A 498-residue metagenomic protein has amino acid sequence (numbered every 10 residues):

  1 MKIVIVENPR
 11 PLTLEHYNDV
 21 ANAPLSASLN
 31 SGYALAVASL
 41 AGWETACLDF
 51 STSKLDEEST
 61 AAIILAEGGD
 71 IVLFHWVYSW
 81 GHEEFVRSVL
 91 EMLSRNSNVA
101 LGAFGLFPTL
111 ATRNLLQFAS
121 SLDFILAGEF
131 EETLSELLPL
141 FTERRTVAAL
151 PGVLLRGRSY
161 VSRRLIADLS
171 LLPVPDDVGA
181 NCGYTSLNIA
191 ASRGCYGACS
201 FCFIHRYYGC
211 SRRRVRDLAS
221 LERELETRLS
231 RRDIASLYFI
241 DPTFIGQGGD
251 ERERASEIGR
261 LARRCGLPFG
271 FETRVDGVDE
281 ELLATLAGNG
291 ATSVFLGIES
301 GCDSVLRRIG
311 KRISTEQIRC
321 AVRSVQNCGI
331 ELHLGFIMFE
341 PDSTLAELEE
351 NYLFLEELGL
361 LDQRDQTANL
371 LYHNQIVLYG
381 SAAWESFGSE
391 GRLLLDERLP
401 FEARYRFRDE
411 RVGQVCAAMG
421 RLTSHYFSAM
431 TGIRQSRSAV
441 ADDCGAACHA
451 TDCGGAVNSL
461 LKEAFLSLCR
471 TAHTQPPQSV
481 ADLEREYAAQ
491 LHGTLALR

Functional and structural regions predicted by a protein language model:
I3-I5, A61-D70, A382-E385, E390-R498: Radical SAM enzyme core and accessory elements
P9-N18, V147-A191: N-terminal [4Fe-4S]-dependent radical SAM core
L12-E15, A111-T112, G197, Q247-G249 (+4 more regions): Flexible glycine/acidic-rich beta-alpha junction loops that bind and position SAM and/or redox cofactors in anaerobic
L14-S31: Glycine- and acidic-residue-enriched helix-capping/strand-helix junction motifs
S26, S170-L332, E340, L353: Radical SAM [4Fe-4S] cluster-binding motif and immediate context
N30, A34-V37, E44-S162, G380: Glycine-rich beta-alpha loop elements in corrinoid/cobalamin-binding modules across cobalamin-dependent enzymes
S59-T60, R254-R260, T344-D362: Short, electropositive alpha-helical surface patch
T112-A119, L282, D342-E357: Catalytic cores of alpha/beta
